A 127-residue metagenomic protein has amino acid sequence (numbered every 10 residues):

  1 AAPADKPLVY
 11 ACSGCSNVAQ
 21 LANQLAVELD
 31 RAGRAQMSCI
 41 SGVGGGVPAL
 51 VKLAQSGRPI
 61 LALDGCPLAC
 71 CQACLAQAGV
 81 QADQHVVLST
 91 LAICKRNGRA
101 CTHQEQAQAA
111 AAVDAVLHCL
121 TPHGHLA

Functional and structural regions predicted by a protein language model:
A1-A127: Iron-sulfur-associated redox domains of electron-transfer enzymes in respiratory and anaerobic energy metabolism
